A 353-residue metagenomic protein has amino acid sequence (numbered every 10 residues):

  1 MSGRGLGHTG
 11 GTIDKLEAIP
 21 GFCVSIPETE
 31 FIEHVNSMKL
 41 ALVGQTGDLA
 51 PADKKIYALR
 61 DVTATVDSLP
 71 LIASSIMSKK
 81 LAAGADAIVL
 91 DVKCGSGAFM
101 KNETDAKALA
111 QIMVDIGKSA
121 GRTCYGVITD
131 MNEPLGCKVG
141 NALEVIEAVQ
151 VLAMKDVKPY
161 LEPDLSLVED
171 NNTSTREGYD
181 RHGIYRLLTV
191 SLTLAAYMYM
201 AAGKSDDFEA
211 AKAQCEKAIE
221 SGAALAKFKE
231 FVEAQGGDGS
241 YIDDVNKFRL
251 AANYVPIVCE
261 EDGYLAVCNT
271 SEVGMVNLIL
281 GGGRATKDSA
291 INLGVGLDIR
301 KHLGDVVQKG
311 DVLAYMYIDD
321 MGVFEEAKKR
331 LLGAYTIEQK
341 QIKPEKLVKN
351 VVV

Functional and structural regions predicted by a protein language model:
M1-G3, F22-P27, D206-E209: Phosphate-handling active-site elements
M1-I13, A73, I291-N292, H302: Conserved small-residue-rich beta-alpha loop and adjacent elements that most often cradle the phosphate/pyrophosphate
M1-S2, V35, V43-T46, D91-G95 (+1 more regions): Short beta-strand segments
S2-G3, T9-D14, A18, Q45-G47 (+4 more regions): Short acidic, glycine/serine/threonine-rich loops at helix termini
G5-T12, C23, P27-E30, D105-L109 (+3 more regions): Short acidic-hydrophobic sequence patches enriched in Asp/Glu that either
K15-A41, A110-G117, G121: A glycine-rich helix N-cap at a beta->alpha junction
N36-A83: Phosphate/diphosphate-binding glycine-rich loops and adjacent basic-rich segments that engage nucleotide
T65-I72, A82, D86-V353: Well-ordered secondary-structure scaffolds
